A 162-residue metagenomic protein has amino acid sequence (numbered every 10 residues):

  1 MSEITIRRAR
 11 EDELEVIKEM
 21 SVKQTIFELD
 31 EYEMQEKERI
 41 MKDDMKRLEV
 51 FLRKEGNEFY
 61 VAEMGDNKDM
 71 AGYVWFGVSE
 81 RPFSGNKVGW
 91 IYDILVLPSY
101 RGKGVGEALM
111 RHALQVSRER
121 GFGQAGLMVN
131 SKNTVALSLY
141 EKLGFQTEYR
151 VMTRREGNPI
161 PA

Functional and structural regions predicted by a protein language model:
M1-D12, N158-A162: Conserved N-terminal entry element of GNAT/NAT acetyltransferase domains
T25-L48: Conserved GNAT-fold acetyl-CoA-binding loop/helix
K46-V61, W90: A short helix-loop-beta-strand connector motif used in the catalytic cores of GNAT acetyltransferases and, in some
V61, D69-V78, W90, L95: Conserved beta-strand in the GNAT
R81-K87: A short, polar/charged loop-to-alpha-helix boundary motif
D93-V96, G102-Q115, S138, K142: Conserved acetyl-CoA-binding loop-helix of GNAT-fold acetyltransferases
E107, S131-Y149, R154: Conserved active-site alpha-helix within GNAT-family acetyltransferase domains
S117-M128: Conserved GNAT acetyl-CoA-binding A-motif
